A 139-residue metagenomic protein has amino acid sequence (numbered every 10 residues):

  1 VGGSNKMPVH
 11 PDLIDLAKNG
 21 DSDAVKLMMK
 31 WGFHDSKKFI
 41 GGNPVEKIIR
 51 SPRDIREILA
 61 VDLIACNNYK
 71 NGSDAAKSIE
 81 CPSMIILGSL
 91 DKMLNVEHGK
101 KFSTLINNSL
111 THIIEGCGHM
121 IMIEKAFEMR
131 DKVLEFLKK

Functional and structural regions predicted by a protein language model:
V1-M7: Active-site nucleophile loop of the alpha/beta-hydrolase fold
P8, L16-S78: Conserved alpha/beta-hydrolase catalytic His-Asp/Glu region
A76-E80, L105-I106: Short, conserved loop/helix-junction motifs that constitute active-site signature segments in enzyme catalytic cores
I79, I85-L87, D91: Short beta-strand/loop motif that positions the catalytic acidic residue of the alpha/beta-hydrolase fold
K92-H98: Conserved alpha/beta-hydrolase "acid-adjacent" motif
K100-S109: Active-site-adjacent alpha-helix of alpha/beta-hydrolase-fold enzymes
S109-K139: Catalytic active-site module of serine/aspartate enzymes centered on a nucleophile-bearing elbow/loop
